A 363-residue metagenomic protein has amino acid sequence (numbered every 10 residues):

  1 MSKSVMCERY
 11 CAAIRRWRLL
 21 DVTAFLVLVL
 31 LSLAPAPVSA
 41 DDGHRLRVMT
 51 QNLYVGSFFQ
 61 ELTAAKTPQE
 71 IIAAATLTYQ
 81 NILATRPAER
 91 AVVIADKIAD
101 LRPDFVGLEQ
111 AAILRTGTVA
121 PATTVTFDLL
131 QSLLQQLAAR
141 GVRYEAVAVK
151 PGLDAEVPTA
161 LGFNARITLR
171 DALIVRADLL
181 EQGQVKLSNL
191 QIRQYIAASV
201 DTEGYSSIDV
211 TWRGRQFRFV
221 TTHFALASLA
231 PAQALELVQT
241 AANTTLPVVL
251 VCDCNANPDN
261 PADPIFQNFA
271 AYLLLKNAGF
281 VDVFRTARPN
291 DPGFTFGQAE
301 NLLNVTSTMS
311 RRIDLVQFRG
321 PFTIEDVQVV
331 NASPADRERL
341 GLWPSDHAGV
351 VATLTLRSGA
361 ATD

Functional and structural regions predicted by a protein language model:
M1-W17: N-terminal secretory signal peptides that target proteins for export/translocation
D21-A34: Bacterial N-terminal signal peptides
V38-P158, R357-A360: N-terminal, active-site-proximal structural segment of metallo-dependent hydrolase catalytic domains
R47-L53, R90, I94-A120, I174 (+6 more regions): Active-site beta-strand/loop signature of hydrolases that rely on acidic residues for catalysis
L53-S57, A111-R115, P151-A155, L179 (+4 more regions): Solvent-exposed loop/turn segments at secondary-structure junctions within structured extracellular/periplasmic domains
E89, V93, V125-S132, L169 (+4 more regions): Extracytoplasmic/secreted proteins, especially bacterial periplasmic and envelope-associated proteins
L137-A138, A146-F217, T221: A well-ordered secondary-structure block
Q184-K186, S228-A232, Q239-V249, A256-D363: Metal-dependent phosphoester-hydrolase catalytic domains
